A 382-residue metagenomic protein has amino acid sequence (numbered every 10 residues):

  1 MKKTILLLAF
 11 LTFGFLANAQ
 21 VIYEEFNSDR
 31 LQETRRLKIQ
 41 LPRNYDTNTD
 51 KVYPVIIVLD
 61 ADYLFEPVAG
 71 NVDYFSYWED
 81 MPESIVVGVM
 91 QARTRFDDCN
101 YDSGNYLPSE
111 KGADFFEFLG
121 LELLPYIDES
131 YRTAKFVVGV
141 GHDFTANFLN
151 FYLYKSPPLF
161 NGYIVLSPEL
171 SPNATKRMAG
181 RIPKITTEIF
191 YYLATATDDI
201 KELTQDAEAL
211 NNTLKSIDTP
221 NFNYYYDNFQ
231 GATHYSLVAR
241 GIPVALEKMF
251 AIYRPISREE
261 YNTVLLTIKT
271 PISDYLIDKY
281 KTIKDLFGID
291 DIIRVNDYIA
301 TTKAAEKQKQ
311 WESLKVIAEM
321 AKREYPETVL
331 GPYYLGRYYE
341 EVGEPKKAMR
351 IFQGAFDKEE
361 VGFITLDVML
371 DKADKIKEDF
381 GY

Functional and structural regions predicted by a protein language model:
T4-A17: Sec-dependent N-terminal signal peptides
Q20-V342, M349-Y382: Non-catalytic cap/lid and distal C-terminal segments of serine-dependent acyl enzymes
